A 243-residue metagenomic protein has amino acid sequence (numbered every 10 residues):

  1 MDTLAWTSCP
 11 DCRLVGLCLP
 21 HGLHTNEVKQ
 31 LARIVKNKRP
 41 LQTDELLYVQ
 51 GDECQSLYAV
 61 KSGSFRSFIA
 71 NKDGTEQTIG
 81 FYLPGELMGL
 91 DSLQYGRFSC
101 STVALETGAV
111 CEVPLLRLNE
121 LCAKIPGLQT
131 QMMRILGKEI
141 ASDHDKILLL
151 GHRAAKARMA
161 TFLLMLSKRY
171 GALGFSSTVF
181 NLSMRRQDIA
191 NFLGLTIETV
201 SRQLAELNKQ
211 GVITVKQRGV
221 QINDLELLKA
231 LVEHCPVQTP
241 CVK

Functional and structural regions predicted by a protein language model:
M1-T43, L87, S92-Y95: Cyclic nucleotide-binding regulatory module and flanking cytosolic helices
M1-T7, E139, R158, K243: Long cytosolic regulatory regions associated with cyclic-nucleotide signaling
K38, F81, E112, S183 (+1 more regions): Short aromatic/basic micro-patch
D44, Q55-F68, P84-G85: Glycine- and acidic-residue-biased ligand/ion/polar-headgroup-sensing regions
L46-D52: Short phosphate-coordinating micro-motif centered on Lys-Gly-acidic
T78-A141, D145: Cyclic-nucleotide recognition modules
A123-T196: Polybasic "coupling" helices that flank or enter modular domains
K168-K243: Phosphate-/nucleic-acid-contacting segments
